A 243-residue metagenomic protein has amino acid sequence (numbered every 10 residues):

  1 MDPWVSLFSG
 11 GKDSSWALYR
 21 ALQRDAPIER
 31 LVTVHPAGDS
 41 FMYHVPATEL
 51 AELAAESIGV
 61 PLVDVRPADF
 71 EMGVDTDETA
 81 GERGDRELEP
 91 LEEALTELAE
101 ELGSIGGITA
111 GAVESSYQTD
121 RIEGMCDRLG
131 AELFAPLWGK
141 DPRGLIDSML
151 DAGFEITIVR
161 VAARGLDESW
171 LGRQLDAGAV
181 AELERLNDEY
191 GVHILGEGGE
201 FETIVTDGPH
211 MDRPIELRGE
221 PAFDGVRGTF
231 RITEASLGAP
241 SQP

Functional and structural regions predicted by a protein language model:
M1-I158: ATP-dependent adenylation/nucleotidyltransferase module used to activate substrates
D2-P3, P27, D39, L50-A54 (+8 more regions): ATP/NTP-dependent adenylation/nucleotidyl-transfer catalytic domains that generate, transfer, or process NMP-activated
